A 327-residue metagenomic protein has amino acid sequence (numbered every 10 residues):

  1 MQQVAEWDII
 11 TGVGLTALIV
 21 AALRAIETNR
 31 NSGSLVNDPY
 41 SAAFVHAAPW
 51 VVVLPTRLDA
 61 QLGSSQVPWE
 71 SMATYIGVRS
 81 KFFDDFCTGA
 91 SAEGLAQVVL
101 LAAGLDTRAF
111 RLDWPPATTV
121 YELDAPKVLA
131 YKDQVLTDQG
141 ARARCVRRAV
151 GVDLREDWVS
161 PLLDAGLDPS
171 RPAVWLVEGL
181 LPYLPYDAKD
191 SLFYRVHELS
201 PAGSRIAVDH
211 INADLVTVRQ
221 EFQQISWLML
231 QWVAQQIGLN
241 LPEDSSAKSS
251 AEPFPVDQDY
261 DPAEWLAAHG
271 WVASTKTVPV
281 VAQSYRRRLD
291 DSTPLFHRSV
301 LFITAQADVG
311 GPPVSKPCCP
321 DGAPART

Functional and structural regions predicted by a protein language model:
M1-V99, A103-V152, P169: Rossmann-like AdoMet
Q2-Q3, G14-L15, V218-T327: Rossmann-like AdoMet/SAM-dependent catalytic core
D124, E178, V208-H210: Alpha/beta-hydrolase-fold catalytic nucleophile elbow
E156, L181-Y183, N212-V216: Short, catalytically relevant binding-site loops at active-site mouths
D157, Y183-V196: A short, conserved alpha-helix within the catalytic core of class I
V159-P169: Short amphipathic alpha-helix with an adjacent loop that forms part of the alpha/beta core around
L167-D187: A short SAM/SAH-binding and catalytic strip from SAM-dependent methyltransferases
F193, S200-D214: Conserved beta-strand signature within the Rossmann-like core of class I S-adenosyl-L-methionine
